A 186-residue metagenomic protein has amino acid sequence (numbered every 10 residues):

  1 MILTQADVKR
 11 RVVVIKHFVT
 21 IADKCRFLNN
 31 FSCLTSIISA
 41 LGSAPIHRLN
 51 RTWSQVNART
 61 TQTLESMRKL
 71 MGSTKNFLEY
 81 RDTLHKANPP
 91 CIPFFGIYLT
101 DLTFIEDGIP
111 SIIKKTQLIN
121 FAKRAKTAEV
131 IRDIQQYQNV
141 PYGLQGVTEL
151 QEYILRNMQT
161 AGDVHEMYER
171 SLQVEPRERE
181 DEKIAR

Functional and structural regions predicted by a protein language model:
M1-P93: Core of folded catalytic or high-affinity ligand/protein-binding domains in predominantly eukaryotic proteins
W53-R186: Intrinsically disordered, proline- and charge-rich regulatory regions of large eukaryotic scaffolds/adaptors
